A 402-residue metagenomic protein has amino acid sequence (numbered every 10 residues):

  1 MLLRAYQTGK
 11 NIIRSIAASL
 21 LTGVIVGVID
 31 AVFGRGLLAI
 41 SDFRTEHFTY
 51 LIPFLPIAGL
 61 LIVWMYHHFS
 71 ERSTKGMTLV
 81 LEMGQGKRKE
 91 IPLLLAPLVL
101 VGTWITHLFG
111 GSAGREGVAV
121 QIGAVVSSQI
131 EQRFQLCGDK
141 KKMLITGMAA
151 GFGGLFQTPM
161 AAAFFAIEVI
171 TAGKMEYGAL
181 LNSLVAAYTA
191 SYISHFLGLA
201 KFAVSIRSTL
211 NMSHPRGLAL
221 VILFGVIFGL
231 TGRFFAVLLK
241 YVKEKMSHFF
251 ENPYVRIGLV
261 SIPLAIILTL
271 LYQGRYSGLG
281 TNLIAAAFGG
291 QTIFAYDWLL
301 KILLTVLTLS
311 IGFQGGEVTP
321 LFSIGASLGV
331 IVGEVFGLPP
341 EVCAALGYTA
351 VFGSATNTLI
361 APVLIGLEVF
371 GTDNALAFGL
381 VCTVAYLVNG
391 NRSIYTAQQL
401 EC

Functional and structural regions predicted by a protein language model:
M1-C402: Alpha-helical transmembrane segments and immediately membrane-proximal extracytoplasmic
